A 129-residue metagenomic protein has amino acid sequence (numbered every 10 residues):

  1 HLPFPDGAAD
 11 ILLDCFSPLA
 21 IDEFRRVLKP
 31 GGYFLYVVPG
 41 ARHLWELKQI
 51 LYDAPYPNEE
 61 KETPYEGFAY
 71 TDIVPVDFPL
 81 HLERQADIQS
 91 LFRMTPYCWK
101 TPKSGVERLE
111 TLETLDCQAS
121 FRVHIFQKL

Functional and structural regions predicted by a protein language model:
H1-L12: A short acidic, Gly/Pro-enriched loop at the edge of an enzyme's catalytic core that lines a small-molecule cofactor
L2, A20-D22, L44: Short, well-ordered alpha-helical microsegments
P5-G7, R25, L47-K48: Short, well-ordered secondary-structure micro-motifs
D10, C15, V37: Residues lining the SAM
I11, D22, Y52-P57, F68-P75 (+2 more regions): S-adenosyl-L-methionine-dependent methyltransferase catalytic core, i.e., the SAM/SAH-binding region
L19-L35: A short glycine-rich, Lys/Arg-flanked "PGG" loop and its adjoining helix->strand segment in the class I
Y33-E66: Conserved class I S-adenosyl-L-methionine
V76-L129: Conserved Class I S-adenosyl-L-methionine
